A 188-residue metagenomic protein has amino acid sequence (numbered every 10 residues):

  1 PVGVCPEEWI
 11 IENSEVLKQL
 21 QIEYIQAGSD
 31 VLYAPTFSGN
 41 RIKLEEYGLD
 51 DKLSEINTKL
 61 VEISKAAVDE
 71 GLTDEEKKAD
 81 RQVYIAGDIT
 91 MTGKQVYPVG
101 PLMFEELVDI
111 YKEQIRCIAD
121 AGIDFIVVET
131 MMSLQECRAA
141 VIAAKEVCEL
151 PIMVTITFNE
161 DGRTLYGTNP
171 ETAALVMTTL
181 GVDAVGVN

Functional and structural regions predicted by a protein language model:
P1-N188: Domain-level signal for soluble alpha/beta catalytic cores
